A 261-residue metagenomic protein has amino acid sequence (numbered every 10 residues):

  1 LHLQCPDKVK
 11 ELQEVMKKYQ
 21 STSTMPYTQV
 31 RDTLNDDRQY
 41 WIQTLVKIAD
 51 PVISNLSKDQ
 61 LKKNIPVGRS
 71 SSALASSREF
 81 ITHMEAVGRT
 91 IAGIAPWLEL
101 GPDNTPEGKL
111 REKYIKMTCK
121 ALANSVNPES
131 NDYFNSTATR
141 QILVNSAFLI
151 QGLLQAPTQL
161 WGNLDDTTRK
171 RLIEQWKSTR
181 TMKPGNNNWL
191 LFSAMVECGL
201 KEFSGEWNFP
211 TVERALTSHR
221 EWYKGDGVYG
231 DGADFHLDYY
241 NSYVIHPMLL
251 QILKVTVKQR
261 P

Functional and structural regions predicted by a protein language model:
L3-Q4: Boundary of Sec targeting at the N-terminus
K8-E85, A92, K116-A121: Low-complexity, Ser/Thr/Pro/Gly-enriched N-terminal "stalk/linker" regions
S21, T90, P247-L249: Short hydrophobic/aromatic-rich motifs at helix boundaries and adjacent loops
H83, I94-W97, R111-P261: Aromatic-lined, polymer-binding surfaces characteristic of secreted/periplasmic polysaccharide-degrading enzymes
P106-E107: Long, charge-dense tracts
